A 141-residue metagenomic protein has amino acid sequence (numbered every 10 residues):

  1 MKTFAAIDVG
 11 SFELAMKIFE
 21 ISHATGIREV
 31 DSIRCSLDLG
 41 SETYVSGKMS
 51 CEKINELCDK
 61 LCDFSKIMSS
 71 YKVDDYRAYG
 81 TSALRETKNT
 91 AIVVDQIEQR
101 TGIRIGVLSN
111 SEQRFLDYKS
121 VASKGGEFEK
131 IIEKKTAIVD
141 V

Functional and structural regions predicted by a protein language model:
M1-V9, K17-I138: Nucleotide/phosphate-binding catalytic cleft detector across ATP-hydrolyzing and phosphate-transferring enzymes
F12: Primarily the dimerization/phosphotransfer
V141: Active-site microenvironments of hydrolase-like enzyme catalytic domains
